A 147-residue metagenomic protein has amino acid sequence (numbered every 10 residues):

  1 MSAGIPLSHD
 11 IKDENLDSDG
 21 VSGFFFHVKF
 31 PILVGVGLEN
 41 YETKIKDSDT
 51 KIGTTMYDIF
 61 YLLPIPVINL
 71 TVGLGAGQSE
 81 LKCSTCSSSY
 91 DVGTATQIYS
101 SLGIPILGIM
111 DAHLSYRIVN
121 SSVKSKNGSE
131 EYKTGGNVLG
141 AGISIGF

Functional and structural regions predicted by a protein language model:
M1, I32-L38, V67-V72, I106-L114: Repeated loop/turn-to-beta-strand initiation elements of outer-membrane beta-barrel proteins
M1-K46, A76-C86, G140-G146: Short glycine/proline- and aromatic-enriched beta-strand/turn motifs that initiate or cap beta-hairpins
D13-V21, K44-M56, S87-T94, S129-G136: Replace "Gram-negative outer membrane beta-barrel proteins" with "bacterial and organellar outer membrane beta-barrel
F25-H27, D58-L62, Y99-G103, G142-S144: Outer-membrane beta-barrel architecture
V36-T54, S121-K124: Surface-exposed loop and membrane-interface regions of Gram-negative outer-membrane beta-barrel proteins
N40-E42, G53-Y57, A76-K82, T94-T96 (+2 more regions): Transmembrane beta-barrel architecture of outer-membrane proteins
T50-G75: Helix-adjacent hinge/juxtasegments
I104, T134-F147: Outer-membrane beta-barrel "beta-signal"
